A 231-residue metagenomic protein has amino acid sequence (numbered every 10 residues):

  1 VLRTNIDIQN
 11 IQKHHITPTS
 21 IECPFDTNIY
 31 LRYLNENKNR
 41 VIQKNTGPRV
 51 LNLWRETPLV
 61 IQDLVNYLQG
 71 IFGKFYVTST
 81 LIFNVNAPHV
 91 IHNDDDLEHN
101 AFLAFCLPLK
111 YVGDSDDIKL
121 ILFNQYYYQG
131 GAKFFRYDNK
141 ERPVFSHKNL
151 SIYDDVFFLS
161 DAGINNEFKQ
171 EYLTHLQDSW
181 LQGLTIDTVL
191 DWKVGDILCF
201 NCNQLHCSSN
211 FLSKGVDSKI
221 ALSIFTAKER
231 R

Functional and structural regions predicted by a protein language model:
V1-T80, N86-I91, D117-K119, Y126 (+1 more regions): Non-heme Fe(II)/2-oxoglutarate
A87-Q204, S209-R231: Catalytic core of non-heme Fe(II) oxygenases with the double-stranded beta-helix
